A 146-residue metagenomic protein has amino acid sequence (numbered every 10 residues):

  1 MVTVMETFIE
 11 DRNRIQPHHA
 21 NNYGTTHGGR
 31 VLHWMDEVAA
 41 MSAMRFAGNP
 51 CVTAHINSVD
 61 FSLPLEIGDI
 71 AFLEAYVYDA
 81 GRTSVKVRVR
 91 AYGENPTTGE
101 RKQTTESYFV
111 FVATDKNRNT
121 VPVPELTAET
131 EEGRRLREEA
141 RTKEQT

Functional and structural regions predicted by a protein language model:
M1-T26, E131-G133, E139-T146: Catalytic strand-loop segment that frames the active site of acyl-thioester-processing enzymes
V2-E6, A40-L73, Y78-D79, V85 (+1 more regions): Hydrophobic beta-strand-centered segment that forms part of the acyl-chain substrate-binding groove
T7, E66-I67, Y78-T146: HotDog/MaoC-like acyl-thioester-processing domains
R12-I15, D60, V110: Generic structural detector for well-ordered beta-strands
P17-H19, I56-L63, G93-N95: Short, well-ordered turn and helix-capping elements at secondary-structure junctions
